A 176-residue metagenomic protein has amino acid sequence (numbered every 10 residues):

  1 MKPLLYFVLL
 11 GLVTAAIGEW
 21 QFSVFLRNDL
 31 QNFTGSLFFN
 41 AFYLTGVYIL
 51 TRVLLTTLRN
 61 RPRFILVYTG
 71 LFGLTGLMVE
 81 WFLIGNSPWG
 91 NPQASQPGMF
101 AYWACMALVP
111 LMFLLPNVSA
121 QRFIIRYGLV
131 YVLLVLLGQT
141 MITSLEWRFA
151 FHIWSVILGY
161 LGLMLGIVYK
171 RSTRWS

Functional and structural regions predicted by a protein language model:
M1-S176: Aromatic-rich, lipid-facing transmembrane alpha helices and their immediate juxtamembrane interface loops in integral
